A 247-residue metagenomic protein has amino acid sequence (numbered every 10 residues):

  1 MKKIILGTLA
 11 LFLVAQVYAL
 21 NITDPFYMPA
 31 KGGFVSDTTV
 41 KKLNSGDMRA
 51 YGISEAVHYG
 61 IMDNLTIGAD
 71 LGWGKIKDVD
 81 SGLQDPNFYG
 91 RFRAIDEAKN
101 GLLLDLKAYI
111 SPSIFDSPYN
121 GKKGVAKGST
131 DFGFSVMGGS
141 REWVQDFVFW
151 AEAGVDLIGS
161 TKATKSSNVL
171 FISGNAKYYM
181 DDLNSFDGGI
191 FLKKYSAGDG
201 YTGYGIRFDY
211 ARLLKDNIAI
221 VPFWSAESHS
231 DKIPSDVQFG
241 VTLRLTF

Functional and structural regions predicted by a protein language model:
I5-T8, Q16-T39, L43-S45, K99: Outer-membrane beta-barrel biogenesis signature
F34-V35, D63-A69, E97-L102, V144-A151 (+2 more regions): Repeated loop/turn-to-beta-strand initiation elements of outer-membrane beta-barrel proteins
T38-K42, A69-W73, L106-I114, A151-L157 (+4 more regions): Transmembrane beta-barrel strands of outer-membrane/channel proteins
L43-Y51, G74-L83, A98, G128-T130 (+3 more regions): Solvent-exposed loop/turn segments connecting transmembrane beta-strands in outer-membrane beta-barrel proteins
E55, F88-G90, F134-V136, I172-G174 (+3 more regions): Membrane-embedded beta-strands of outer-membrane beta-barrel proteins, especially the hydrophobic/small aromatic
Y59, D63, F92-A94, V136-E142 (+4 more regions): Residue-level signature of outer-membrane beta-barrel architecture
L71-S167: Outer-membrane pore/translocation modules
N87-F92, Y210-L213, S235-F247: Outer-membrane beta-barrel "beta-signal"
